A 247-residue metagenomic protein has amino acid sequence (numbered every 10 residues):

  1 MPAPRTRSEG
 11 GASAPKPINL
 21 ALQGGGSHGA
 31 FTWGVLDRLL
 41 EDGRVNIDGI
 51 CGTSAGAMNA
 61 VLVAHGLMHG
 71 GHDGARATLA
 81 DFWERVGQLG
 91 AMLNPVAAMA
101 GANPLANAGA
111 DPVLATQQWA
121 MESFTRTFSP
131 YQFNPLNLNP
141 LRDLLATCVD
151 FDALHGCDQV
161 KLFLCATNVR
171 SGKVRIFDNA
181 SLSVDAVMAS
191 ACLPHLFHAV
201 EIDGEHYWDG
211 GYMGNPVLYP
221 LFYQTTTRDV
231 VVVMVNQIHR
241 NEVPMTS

Functional and structural regions predicted by a protein language model:
M1-T53, V61-S247: Patatin-like phospholipase
